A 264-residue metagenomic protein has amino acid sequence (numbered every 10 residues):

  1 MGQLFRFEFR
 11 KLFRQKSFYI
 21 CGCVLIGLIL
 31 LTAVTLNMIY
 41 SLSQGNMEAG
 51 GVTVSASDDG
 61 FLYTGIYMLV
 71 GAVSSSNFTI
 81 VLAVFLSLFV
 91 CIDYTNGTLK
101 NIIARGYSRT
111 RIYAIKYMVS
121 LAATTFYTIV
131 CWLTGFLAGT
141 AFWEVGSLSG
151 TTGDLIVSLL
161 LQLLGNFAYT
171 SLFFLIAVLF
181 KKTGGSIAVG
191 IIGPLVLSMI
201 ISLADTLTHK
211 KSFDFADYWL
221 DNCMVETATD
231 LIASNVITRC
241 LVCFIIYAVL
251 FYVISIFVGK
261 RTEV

Functional and structural regions predicted by a protein language model:
M1-I26: Aromatic- and glycine-rich beta-strand/loop motifs that create alpha-glucan
E8-L12, I245-V264: Junction motif at the cytosolic side of a transmembrane helix
S17, S108-T110, A114, T151 (+1 more regions): Membrane-helix interface segments
V24-F89, A114-K181, S198, V225-F244: Secretory targeting signals
L31-L42, T183-Y218: Transmembrane helix segments
V84-R105, R109, Y117: Transmembrane helix boundary and interhelical loop/hinge segments in multi-pass membrane proteins
I102-W132, S198-C223: Hydrophobic alpha-helical transmembrane segments of integral membrane proteins
